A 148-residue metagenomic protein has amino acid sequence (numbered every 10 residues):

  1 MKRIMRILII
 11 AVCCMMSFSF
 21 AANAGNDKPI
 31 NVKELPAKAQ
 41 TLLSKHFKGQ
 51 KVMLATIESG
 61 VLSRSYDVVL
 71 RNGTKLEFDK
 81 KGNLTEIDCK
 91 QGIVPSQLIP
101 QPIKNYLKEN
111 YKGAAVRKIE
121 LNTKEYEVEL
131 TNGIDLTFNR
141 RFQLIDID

Functional and structural regions predicted by a protein language model:
M1-D27, L43: Bacterial Sec-dependent N-terminal signal peptides
G25-D148: Interaction-mediating elements
